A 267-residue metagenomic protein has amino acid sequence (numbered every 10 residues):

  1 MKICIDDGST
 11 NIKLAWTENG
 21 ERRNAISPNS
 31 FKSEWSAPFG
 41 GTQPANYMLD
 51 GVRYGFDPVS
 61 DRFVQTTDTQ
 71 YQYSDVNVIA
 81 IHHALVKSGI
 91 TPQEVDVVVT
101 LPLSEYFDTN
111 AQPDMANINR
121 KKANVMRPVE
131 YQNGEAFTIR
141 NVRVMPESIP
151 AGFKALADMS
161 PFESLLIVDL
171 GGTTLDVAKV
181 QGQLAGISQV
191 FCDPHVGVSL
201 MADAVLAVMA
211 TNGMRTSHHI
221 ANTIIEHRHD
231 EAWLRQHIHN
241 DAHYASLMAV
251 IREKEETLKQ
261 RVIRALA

Functional and structural regions predicted by a protein language model:
M1-I167, L184-S199, N222, R228 (+1 more regions): Nucleotide/phosphate-binding catalytic cleft detector across ATP-hydrolyzing and phosphate-transferring enzymes
K13, D176-V177: Basic, gly/Ser/Thr/Pro-rich low-complexity segments located predominantly at protein N termini
L170-D176: Ser/Thr-glycine-rich phosphate-binding loops at phosphate-binding pockets of nucleotides, nucleotide cofactors
A202: RNase H-like, metal-dependent nuclease domains and their acidic two-metal-ion catalytic environment used
V208: Conserved AAA+ ATPase "sensor/coupling" helix adjacent to the nucleotide-binding pocket
G213-H218: Short, basic interhelical loop/turn and adjoining N-cap of the next helix at nucleic-acid- or acidic-partner-contacting
